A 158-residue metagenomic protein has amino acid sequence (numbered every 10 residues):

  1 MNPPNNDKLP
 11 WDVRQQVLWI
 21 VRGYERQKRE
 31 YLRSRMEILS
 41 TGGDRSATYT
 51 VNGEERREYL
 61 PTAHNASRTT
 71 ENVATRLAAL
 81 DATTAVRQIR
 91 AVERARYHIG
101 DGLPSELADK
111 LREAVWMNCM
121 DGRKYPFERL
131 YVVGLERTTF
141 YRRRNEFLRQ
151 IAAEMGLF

Functional and structural regions predicted by a protein language model:
M1-E106, L157: N-terminal interaction/assembly modules
R29, M120, N145: Residue-level marker of positions within ordered structural domains that often coincide with functionally constrained
P104-Y125: Short amphipathic alpha helix immediately N-terminal
D121-T138: Helix-turn-helix DNA-binding module
F140-E154: DNA major-groove recognition helices of helix-turn-helix
